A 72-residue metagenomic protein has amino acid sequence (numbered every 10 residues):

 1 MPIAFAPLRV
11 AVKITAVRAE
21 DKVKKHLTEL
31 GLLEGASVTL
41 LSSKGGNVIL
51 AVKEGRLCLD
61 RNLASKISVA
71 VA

Functional and structural regions predicted by a protein language model:
M1-A72: Compact, glycine-rich, soluble single-domain proteins
